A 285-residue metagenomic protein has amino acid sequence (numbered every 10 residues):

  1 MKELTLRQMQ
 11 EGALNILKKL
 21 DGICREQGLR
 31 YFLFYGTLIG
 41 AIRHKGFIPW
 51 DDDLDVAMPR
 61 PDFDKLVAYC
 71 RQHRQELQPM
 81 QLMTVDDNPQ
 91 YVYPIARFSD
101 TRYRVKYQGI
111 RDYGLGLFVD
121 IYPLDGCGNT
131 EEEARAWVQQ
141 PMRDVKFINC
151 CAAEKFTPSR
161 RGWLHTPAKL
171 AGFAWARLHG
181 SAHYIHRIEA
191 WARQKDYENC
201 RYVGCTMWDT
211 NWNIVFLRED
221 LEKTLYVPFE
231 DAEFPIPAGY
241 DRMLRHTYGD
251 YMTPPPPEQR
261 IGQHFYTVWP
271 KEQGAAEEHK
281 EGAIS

Functional and structural regions predicted by a protein language model:
M1-R25, C70-N129, I148-G249, T253-S285: Conserved catalytic core of two-metal-ion nucleotidyltransferases
D21-L54, M58-D64, E219, H246-T247: Active-site nucleotide-donor binding segment shared across nucleotidyl transfer reactions
L66-A68: Conserved SAM-binding loop
E131-A136: A short secondary-structure junction signal
V138-P141: Short, His- and charge-rich active-site/binding loops that engage polyanionic ligands
R143-F147: Mobile amphipathic helical/loop "lid" adjacent to a hydrophobic cofactor/ligand pocket
